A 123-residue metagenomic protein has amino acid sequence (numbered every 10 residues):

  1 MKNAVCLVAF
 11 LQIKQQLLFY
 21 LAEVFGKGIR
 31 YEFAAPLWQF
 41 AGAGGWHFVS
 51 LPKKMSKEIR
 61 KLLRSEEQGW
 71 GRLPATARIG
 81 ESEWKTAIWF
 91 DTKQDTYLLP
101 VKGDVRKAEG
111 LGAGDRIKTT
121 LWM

Functional and structural regions predicted by a protein language model:
K2-N3, I13: Polybasic, lysine-rich low-complexity intrinsically disordered segments
Q15-L17: Cationic, low-complexity basic patches in intrinsically disordered or flexible, solvent-exposed regions
Y20-T96, A113-T120: Long, compositionally biased stretches
L99-V101: Short hydrophobic beta-strand that contains or immediately precedes a catalytic carboxylate
G103-R106, G110-M123: Well-ordered alpha/beta subsegment
